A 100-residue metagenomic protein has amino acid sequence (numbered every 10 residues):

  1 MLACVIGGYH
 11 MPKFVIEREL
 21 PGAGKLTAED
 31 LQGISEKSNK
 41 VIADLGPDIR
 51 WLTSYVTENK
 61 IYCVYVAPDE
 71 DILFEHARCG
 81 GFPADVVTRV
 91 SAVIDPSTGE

Functional and structural regions predicted by a protein language model:
M1-A43, R50, D95-E100: Short S/T/G/P-rich N-terminal loop/turn motif that feeds into the first structured element of a domain
I16, C63, L73: Hydrophobic pocket/interface hotspot
R18-L20, V64-P68: Short beta-strand-to-loop capping motifs
P47-T53, V86: A short linear hydrophobic-aromatic micro-motif
L52-Y62: Amphipathic, hydrophobic secondary-structure cores in small proteins
E58, V93-I94: Short secondary-structure capping/turn micro-motifs that flank functional sites
V66-V93: An amphipathic, aromatic/His-enriched active-site/gating alpha helix that lines ligand/cofactor pockets
